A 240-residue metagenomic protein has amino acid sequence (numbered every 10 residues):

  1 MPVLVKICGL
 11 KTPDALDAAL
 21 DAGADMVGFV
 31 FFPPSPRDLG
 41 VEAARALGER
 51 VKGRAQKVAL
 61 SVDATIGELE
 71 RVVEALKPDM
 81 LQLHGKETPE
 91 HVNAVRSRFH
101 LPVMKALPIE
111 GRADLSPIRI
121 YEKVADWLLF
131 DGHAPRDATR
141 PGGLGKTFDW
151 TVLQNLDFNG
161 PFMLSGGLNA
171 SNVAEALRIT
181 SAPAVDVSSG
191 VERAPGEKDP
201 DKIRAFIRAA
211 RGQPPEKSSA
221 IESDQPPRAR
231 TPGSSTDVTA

Functional and structural regions predicted by a protein language model:
M1-A184, S189-A240: Conserved N-terminal beta1-alpha1 strand-loop-helix module at the mouth
